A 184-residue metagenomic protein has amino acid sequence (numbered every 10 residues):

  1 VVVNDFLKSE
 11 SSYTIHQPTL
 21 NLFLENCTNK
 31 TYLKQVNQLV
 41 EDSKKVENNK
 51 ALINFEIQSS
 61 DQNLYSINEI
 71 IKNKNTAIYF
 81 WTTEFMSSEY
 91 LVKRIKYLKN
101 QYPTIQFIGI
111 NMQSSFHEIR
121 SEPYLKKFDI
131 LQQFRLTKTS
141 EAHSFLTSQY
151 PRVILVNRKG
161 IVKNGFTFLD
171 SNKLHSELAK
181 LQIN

Functional and structural regions predicted by a protein language model:
V1-Y65: Oxidative protein folding and maturation machinery
K8-S11, T83-S87, S114-S115: Short acidic, S/G/P-rich loop/turn micro-motifs used as interaction or catalytic elements
Y65-S66, K163: Generic structural signal for well-ordered beta-strand positions
S66-I95: Short active-site neighborhood of thiol/selenol oxidoreductases, capturing the structured segment around
F80-T83, I110-S114, F166-T167: Structural motif
S87-K126, K138-H143: Structural microenvironment flanking redox-active thiols in thiol-disulfide oxidoreductases
P123-K159: Short, internal strand/loop/helix patches that form the active-site neighborhood or redox-interaction surface
L155-N184: Thiol-/selenol-based redox modules, centered on thioredoxin-like and closely related oxidoreductase domains
